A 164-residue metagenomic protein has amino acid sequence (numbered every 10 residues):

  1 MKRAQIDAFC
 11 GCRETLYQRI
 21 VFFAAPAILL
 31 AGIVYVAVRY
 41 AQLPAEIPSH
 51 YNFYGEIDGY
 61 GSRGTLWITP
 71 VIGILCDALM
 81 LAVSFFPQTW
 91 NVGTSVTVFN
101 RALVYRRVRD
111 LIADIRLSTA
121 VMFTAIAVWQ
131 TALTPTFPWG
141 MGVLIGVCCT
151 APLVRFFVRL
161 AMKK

Functional and structural regions predicted by a protein language model:
M1-E14: Short, Lys/Arg-rich, polar N-terminal cytosolic tail immediately upstream of the first transmembrane signal-anchor
L16-P44: Short, basic/aromatic recognition patches
Q18-P26, L79-V83, V108-A120: Select subsegments of transmembrane alpha-helices in polytopic membrane proteins, especially boundary-proximal
V36-I68: Active-site and channel-lining beta-strand-loop segments that bind or position nucleotide-derived/phosphorylated
R39, L75-S95, V154-K164: Membrane-water interface of transmembrane alpha-helices
E56-C76, V108-A113: Interfacial helix-start motif at the membrane-water boundary
F86-D110: Cytoplasmic juxtamembrane regions at transmembrane-helix boundaries
V121-K164: Alpha-helical transmembrane segments of multi-pass integral membrane proteins, characterized by long hydrophobic
